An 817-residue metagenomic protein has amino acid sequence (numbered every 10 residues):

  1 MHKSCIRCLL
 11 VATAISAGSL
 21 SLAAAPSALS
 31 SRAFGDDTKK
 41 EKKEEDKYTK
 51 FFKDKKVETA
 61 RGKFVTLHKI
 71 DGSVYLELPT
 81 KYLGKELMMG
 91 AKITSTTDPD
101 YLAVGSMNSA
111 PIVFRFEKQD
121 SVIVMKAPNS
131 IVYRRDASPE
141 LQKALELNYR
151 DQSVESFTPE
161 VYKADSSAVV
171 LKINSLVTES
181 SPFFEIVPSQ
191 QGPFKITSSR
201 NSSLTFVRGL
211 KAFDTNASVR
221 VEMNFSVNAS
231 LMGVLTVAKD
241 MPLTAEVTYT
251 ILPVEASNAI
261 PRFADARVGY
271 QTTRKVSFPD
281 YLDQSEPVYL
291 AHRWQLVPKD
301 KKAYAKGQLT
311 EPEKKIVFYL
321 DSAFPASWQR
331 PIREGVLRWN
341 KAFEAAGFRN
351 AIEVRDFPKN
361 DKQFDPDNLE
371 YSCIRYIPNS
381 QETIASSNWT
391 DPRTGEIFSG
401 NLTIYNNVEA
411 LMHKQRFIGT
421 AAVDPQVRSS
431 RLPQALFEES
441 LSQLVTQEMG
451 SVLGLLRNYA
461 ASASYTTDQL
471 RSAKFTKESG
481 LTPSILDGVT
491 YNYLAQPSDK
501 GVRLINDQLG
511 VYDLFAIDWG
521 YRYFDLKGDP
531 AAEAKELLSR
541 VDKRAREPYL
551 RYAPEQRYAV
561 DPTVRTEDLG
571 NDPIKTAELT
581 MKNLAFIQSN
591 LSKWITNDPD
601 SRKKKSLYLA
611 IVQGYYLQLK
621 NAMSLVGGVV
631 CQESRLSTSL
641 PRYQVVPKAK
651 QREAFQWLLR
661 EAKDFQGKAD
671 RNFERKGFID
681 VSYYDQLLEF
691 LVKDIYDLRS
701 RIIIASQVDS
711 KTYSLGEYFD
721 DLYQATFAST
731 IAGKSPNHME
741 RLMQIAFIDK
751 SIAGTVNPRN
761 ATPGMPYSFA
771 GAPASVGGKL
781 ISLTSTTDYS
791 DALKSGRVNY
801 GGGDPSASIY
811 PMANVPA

Functional and structural regions predicted by a protein language model:
M1-L10, A17: Bacterial N-terminal signal peptides that target proteins for export
S16-P26: C-terminal segment of classical bacterial N-terminal signal peptides
L29-F324, A342, F357-M412, R416-L432 (+4 more regions): Auxiliary tRNA-acceptor-end handling modules of aminoacyl-tRNA synthetases
F34, D356-I377, E439-Q496: The catalytic-center signature of Zn2+-dependent metalloproteases
L83, P325-A351: Zn2+-dependent metallopeptidase catalytic core
W328-G335, F437, L441, V445 (+1 more regions): Stable alpha-helical elements in mature extracytoplasmic
A385, T390, E396-I404, V445-L453 (+5 more regions): Extended catalytic-interface subdomain
S462-A817: Conserved catalytic/binding loops enriched for acidic/polar residues
